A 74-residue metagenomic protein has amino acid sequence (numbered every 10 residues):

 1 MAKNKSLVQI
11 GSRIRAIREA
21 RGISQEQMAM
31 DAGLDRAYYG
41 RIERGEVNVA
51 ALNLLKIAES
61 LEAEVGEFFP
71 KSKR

Functional and structural regions predicted by a protein language model:
M1-Q9: A detector for short, charged/polar N-terminal pre-domain segments
S12-D31, K56: Short basic helix-loop element that most often maps to the first helix and adjoining turn of HTH DNA-binding modules
I14, M28, Y39-I42, F68: Conserved hydrophobic/aromatic packing and binding residues within compact polymer-binding modules
G33-V47: Recognition helix of helix-turn-helix/homeodomain-like DNA-binding domains that insert into the DNA major groove
L52-E67: DNA major-groove recognition helix of helix-turn-helix/homeodomain DNA-binding modules
E67-R74: Short amphipathic recognition helices of helix-turn-helix/homeodomain-type DNA-binding modules
